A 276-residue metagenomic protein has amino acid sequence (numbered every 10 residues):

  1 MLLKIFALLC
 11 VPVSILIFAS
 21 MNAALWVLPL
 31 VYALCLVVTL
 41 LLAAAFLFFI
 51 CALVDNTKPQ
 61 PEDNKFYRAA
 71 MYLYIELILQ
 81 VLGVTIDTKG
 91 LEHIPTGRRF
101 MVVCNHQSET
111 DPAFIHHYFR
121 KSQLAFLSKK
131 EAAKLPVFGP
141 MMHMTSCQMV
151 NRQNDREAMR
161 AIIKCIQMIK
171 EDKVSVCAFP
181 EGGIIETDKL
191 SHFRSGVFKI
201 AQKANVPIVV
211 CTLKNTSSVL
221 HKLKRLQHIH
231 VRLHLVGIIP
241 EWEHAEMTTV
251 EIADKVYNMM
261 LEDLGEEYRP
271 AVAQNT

Functional and structural regions predicted by a protein language model:
L2-S14, A23-R99: Membrane-anchoring hydrophobic helices of lipid-metabolizing enzymes
F18-A19: Alpha-helical transmembrane spans
C51-Y72, Q80, T96-D155: Catalytic core of membrane glycerolipid acyltransferases/transacylases, capturing the structured, soluble-facing
T88, Q148-N151, E241: Short acidic-hydrophobic, aromatic-tinged amphipathic segments that line or gate anion-handling sites
T88, V102, F126, L233-L235: Generic preference for hydrophobic
M159-T276: Non-catalytic C-terminal accessory region of glycerolipid acyltransferases and related lyso-lipid remodeling enzymes
